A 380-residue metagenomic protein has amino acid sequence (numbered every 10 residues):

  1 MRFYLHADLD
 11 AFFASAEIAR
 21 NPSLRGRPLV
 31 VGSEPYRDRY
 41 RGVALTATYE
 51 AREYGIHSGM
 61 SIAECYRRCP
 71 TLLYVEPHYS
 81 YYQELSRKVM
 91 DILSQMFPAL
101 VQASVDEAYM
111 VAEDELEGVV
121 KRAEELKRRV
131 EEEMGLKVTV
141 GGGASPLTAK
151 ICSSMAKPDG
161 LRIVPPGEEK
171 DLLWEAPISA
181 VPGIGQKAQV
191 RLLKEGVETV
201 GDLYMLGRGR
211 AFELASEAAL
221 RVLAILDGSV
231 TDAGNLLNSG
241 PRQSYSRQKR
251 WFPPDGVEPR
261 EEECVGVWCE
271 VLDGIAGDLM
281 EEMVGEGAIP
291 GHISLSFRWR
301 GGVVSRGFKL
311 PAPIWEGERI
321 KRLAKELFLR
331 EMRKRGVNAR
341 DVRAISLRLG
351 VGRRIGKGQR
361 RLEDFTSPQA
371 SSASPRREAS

Functional and structural regions predicted by a protein language model:
M1-F13, E17, R322-S380: Non-catalytic peripheral regions of nucleotide-handling enzymes
M1-V105, L226: Residues that scaffold, gate, or flank divalent-cation-dependent active/transport sites
A16-I18, G42-L45, T148-A156, K194 (+1 more regions): Short acidic, glycine/serine/threonine-rich loops at helix termini
R20, S154-T231: Compact, charge-rich alpha-helical regulatory domains located at protein termini
Q83-V138: Hydrophobic alpha-helical hairpins/lids featuring a short glycine-rich hinge
A103-E107, G143-P146, A288-H292, R340-A344: Short Gly/Ser/Thr- and Asp/Glu-enriched loop/turn motifs at secondary-structure junctions
G118-S179: Long, highly charged, low-complexity intrinsically disordered interaction regions that mediate electrostatic DNA/RNA
L193-A339: DNA-contacting surface of Y-family translesion DNA polymerases
